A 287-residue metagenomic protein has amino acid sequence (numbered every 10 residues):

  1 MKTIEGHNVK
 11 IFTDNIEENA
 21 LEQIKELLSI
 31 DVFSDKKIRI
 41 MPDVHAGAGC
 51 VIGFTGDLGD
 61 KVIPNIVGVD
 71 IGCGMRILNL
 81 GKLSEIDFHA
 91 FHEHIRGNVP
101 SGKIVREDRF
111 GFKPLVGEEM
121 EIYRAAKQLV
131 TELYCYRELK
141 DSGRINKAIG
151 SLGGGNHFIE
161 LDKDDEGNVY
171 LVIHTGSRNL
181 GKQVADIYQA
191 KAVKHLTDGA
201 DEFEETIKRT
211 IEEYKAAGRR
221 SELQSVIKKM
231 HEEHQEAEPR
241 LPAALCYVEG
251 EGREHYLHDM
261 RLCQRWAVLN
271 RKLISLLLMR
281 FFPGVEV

Functional and structural regions predicted by a protein language model:
M1-K37, K61-I66, I71-E166, K182-V287: Glycine-rich, flexible loop motifs
S34, G49-V51: Short connector loops at helix/strand junctions that flank enzyme active sites, especially segments positioning acidic
H45, C73, S177: Short, glycine/acidic-enriched loop or turn micro-motifs at the edges of active sites
A48, N179-K182: Loop/helix-junction capping segments adjacent to catalytic residues or to phosphate/diphosphate-binding pockets
V51-G59, G81: Glycine-rich loop at the start of a catalytic domain that most often binds anionic cofactors/ligands
N168-Y170: Hydrophobic residues embedded in beta-strands of well-ordered beta-sheets
